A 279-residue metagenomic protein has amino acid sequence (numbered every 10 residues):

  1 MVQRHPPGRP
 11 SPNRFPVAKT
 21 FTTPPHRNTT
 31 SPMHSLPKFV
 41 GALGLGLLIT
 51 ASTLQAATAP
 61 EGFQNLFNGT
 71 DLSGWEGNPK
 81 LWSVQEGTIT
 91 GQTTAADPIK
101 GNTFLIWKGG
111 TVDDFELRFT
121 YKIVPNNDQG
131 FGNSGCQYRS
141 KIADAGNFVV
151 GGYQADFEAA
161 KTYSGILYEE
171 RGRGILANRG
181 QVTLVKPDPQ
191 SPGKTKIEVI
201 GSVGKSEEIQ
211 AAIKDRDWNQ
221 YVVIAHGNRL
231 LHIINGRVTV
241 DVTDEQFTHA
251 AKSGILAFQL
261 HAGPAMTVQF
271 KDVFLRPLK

Functional and structural regions predicted by a protein language model:
Q3-H5, H26, H34: Low-complexity, intrinsically disordered or signal/transmembrane-proximal segments
R9-P10: Short, low-complexity intrinsically disordered segments enriched in A/P/G/S/L with frequent Arg, especially at protein
N13-P32: Short, Lys/Arg-enriched N-terminal segments with co-localized hydrophobic residues within the first ~10-30 amino acids
P32-K38: Positively charged n-region of N-terminal signal peptides that target proteins for export
G41-S52: Bacterial N-terminal signal peptides
A56-K279: Carbohydrate-interacting regions of secretory-pathway proteins
